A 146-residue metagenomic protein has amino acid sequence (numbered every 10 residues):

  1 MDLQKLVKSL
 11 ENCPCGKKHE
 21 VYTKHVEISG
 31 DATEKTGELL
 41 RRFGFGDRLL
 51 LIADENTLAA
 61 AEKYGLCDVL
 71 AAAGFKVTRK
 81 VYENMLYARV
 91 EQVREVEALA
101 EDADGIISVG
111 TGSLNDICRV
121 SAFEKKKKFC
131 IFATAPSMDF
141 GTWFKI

Functional and structural regions predicted by a protein language model:
M1-G105: ATP/NTP phosphate-donor binding region
R89-I146: Glycine/threonine-rich beta-strand-loop-alpha-helix active-site module that forms ligand/phosphate-binding
